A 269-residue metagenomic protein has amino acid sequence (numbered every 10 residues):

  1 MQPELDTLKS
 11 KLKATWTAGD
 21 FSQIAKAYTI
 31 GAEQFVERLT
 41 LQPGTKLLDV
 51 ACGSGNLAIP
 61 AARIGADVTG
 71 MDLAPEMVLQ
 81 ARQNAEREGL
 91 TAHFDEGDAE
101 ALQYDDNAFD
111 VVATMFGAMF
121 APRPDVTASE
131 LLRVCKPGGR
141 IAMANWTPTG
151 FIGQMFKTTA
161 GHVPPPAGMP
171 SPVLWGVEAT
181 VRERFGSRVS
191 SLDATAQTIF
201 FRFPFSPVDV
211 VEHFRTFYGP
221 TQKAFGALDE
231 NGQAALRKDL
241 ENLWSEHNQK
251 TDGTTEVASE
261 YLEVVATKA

Functional and structural regions predicted by a protein language model:
Q2-T45, N56, Q80: Conserved class I S-adenosyl-L-methionine
L5, I24, Y28-A32, A74-M77 (+4 more regions): Conserved donor sugar-nucleotide recognition element shared by glycan-biosynthetic enzymes
Y28, S54, L174-A269: Conserved Class I S-adenosyl-L-methionine
K46-L102, V126: Class I SAM-dependent methyltransferase SAM/SAH-binding core
E100-V111: A short acidic, Gly/Pro-enriched loop at the edge of an enzyme's catalytic core that lines a small-molecule cofactor
D110-P124: A short SAM/SAH-binding and catalytic strip from SAM-dependent methyltransferases
D125-V126, L132, K136-F205, F225: Conserved catalytic/acceptor-binding region of the Class I
